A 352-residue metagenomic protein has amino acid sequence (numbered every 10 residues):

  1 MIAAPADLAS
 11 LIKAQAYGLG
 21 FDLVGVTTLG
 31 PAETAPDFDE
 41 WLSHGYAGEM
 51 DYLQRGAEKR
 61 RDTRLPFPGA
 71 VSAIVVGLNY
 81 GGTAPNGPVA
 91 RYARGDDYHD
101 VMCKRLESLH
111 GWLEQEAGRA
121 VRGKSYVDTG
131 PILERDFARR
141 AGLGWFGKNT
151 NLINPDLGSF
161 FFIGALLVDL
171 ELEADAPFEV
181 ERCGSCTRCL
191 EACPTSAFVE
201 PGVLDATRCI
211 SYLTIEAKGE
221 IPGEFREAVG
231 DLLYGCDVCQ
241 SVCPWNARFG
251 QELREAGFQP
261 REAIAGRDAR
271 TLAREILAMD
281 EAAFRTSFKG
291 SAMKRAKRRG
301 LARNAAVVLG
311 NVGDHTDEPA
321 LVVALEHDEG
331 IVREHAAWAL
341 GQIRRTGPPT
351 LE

Functional and structural regions predicted by a protein language model:
M1-R182, I221, G230: Auxiliary alpha/beta "docking" domains used to position bulky ligands
G18-F21, R188-Y212, K218, L232-F258 (+1 more regions): Iron-sulfur cluster-binding cysteine motifs and their immediate structural context in ferredoxin-like electron-transfer
Y212-A228, P244-M279: A beta-strand-loop signature enriched in Asp, Gly, Thr, and Trp that corresponds to the sialidase/neuraminidase Asp-box
D231, R274, R303-V307, V322: Amphipathic alpha-helical repeat scaffolds
I264-R299, A306: Alpha-helical adaptor scaffolds
A283-S287, D314-E326, R345-E352: Amphipathic alpha-helical scaffolding segments comprising HEAT/armadillo-like alpha-solenoid repeats
R298, D328-G330: Short inter-helical turns and helix N-cap capping residues of alpha-solenoid HEAT/ARM repeat scaffolds
A302-G313, E334-R345: Structural detector for internal amphipathic alpha-helices that build alpha-solenoid repeat scaffolds
